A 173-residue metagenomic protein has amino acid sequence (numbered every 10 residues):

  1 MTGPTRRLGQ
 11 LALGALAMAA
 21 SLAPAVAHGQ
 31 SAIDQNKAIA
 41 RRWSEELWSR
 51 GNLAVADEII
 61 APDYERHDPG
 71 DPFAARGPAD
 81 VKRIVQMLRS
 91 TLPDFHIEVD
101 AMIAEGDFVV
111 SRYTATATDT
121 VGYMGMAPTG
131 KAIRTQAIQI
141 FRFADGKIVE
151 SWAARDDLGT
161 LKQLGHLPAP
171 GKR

Functional and structural regions predicted by a protein language model:
M1-A15: Bacterial N-terminal signal peptides that target proteins for export
A17, L22-R173: C-terminal and inter-domain tail/linker signature
